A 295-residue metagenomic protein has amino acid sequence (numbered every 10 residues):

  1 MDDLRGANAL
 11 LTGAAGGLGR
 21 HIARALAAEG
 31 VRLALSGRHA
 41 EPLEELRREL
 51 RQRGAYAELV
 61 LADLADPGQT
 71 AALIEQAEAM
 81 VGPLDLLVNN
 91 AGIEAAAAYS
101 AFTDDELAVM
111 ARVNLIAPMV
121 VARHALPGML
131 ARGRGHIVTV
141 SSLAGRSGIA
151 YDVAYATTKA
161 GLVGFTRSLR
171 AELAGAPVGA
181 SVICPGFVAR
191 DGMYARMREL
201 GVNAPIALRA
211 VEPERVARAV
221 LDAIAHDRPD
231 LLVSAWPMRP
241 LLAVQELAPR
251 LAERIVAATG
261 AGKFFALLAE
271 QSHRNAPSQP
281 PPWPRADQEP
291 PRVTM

Functional and structural regions predicted by a protein language model:
N8, G13-G16, H39: Conserved glycine-rich cofactor-binding loop
V31-E45: Conserved glycine-rich Rossmann-like NAD(P)H-binding loop of the short-chain dehydrogenase/reductase
L61-A72, D104: The beta1-alpha1 cofactor-binding region of Rossmann-like NAD(H)/NADP(H)-dependent oxidoreductases
A98-A108: Substrate-binding pocket helix/loop in short-chain dehydrogenase/reductase
A122, T158: Active-site helix of classical SDR
S142: Residue(s) in the substrate-gating loop at a strand-loop-helix junction that position the organic substrate next
A171-W236: SDR active-site lid
